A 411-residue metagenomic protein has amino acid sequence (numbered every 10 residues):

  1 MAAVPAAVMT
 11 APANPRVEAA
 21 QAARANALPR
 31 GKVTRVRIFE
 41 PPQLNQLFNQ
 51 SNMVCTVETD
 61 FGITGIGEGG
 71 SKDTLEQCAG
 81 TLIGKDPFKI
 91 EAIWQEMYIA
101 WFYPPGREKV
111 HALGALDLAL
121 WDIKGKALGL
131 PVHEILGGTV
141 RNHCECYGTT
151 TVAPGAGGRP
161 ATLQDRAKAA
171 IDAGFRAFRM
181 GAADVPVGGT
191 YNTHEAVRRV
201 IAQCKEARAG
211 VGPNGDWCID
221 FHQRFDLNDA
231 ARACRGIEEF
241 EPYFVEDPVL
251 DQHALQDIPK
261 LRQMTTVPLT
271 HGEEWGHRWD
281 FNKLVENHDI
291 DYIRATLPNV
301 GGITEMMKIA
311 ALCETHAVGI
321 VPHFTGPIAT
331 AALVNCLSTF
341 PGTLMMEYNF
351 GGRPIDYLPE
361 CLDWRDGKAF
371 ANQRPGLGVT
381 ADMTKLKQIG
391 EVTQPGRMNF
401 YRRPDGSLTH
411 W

Functional and structural regions predicted by a protein language model:
M1-R16: N-terminal export signals
A20-F61, Q77, G351, I355-Y357 (+1 more regions): Structured beta-strand/loop patches that form or line metal/cofactor-binding pockets in enzymes
V33, G62, C78, L116 (+8 more regions): Conserved, mostly hydrophobic/aromatic
E58-L130: Metal- or metallocofactor-binding catalytic centers and their adjacent structured scaffolds across diverse enzyme
Q77-C78, K85, K89-A92, R235 (+3 more regions): Shared catalytic-loop signature of beta/alpha-barrel
D117-A156: Glycine-rich, aromatic-flanked loop segments that form ligand/cofactor-binding clefts across common enzyme folds
H143-C144, G148-M264: Metal-dependent enolase-superfamily TIM-barrel catalytic cores that perform enediolate-based chemistry
L377-W411: Extended hydrophobic packing segments that form well-structured cores
